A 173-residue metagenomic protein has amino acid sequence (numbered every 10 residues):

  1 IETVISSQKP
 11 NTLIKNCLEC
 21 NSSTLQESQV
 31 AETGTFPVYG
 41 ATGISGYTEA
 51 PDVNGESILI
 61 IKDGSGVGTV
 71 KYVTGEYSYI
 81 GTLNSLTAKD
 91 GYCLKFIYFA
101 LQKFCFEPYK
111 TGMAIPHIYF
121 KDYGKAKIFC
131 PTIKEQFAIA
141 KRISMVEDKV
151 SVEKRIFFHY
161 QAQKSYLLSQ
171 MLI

Functional and structural regions predicted by a protein language model:
I1-G40, C130-I133: Non-catalytic DNA-recognition/assembly elements of restriction-modification systems
I1-S7, T12, K127-I173: Amphipathic alpha-helical coiled-coil/heptad-repeat segments
C20, K103, R142-M145: Residues within well-ordered alpha-helical secondary structure of globular protein domains
S28-V30, Y109-M113, K154-F158: A short, aromatic/hydrophobic, helix- or strand-capping loop or linear motif that either lines the entrance/gate
G40-Q102, E107, T111-I115, Y119-Y123: A short beta-sheet element
